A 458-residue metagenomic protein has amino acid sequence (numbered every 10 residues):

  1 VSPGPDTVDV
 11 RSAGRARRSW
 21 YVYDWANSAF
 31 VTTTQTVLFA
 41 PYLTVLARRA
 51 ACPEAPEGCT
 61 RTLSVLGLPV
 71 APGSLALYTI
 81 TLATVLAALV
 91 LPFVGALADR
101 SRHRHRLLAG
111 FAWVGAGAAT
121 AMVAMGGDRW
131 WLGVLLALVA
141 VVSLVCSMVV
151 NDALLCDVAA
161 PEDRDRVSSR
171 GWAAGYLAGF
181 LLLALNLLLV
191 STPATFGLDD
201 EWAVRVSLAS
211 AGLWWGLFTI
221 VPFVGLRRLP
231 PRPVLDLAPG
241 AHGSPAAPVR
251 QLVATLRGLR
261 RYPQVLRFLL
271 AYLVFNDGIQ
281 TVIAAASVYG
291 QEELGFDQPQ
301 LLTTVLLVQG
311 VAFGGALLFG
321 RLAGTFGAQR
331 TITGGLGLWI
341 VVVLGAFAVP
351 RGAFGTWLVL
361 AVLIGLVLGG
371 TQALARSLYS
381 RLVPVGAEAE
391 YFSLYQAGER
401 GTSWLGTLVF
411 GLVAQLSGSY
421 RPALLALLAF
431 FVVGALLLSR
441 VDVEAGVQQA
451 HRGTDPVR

Functional and structural regions predicted by a protein language model:
S2-R18, R227-L270: Juxtamembrane intracellular "pre-TM" segments in multi-pass secondary transporters
T34-A71, A284-L301: Short amphipathic helix-loop junctions that connect adjacent transmembrane helices in Major Facilitator Superfamily/SLC
L66-P72, V190-L213, L412-F431: A membrane-interface helix-boundary motif in multi-pass transporters
L89-H103, G314-A328: Helix-to-loop junctions at the C-terminal end of transmembrane segments in multipass secondary transporters
A112-D128, G337-R351: C-terminal ends and interior cores of transmembrane alpha-helices in multi-pass membrane transporters/permeases
A118, R129-S147, T356-G370: Hydrophobic core of transmembrane alpha-helices in multi-pass small-molecule transporters, especially MFS/SLC-type
W214-G225, A426-R458: Multi-pass alpha-helical transporter architecture, strongest for 12-TM Major Facilitator/SLC carriers used
Q329-Q372: C-terminal transmembrane helical hairpin of 12-TM major facilitator-type secondary transporters
